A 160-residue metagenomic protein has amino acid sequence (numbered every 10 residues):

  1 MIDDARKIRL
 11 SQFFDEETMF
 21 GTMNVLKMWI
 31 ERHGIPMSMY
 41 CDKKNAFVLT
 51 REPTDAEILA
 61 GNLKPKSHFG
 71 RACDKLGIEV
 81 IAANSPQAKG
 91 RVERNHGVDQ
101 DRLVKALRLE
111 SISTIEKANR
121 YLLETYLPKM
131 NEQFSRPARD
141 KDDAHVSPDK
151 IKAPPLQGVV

Functional and structural regions predicted by a protein language model:
A5-A118: RNase H-like DDE/DDD metal-dependent nuclease/strand-transfer catalytic core used by mobile genetic elements
I78, Q100-V104, L123-L127, N131 (+1 more regions): Non-catalytic alpha-helical coupling and interface elements of nucleotide-dependent molecular machines and regulators
T125-V160: C-terminal, beta-rich DNA-binding module of retroviral/retroelements integrases
